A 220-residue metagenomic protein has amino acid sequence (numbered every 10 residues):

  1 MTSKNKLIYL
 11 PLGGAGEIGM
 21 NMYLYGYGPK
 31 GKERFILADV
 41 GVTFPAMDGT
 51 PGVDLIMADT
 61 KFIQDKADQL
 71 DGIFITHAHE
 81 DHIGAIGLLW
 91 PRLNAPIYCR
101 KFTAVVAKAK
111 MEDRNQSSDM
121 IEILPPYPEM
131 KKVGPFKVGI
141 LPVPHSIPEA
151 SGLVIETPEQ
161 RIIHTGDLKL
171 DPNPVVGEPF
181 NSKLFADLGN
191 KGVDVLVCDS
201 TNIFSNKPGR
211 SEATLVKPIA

Functional and structural regions predicted by a protein language model:
T2-F74, H79-A220: His/Asp/Glu-rich metal-coordinating catalytic cores of metallo-dependent phosphodiesterases/hydrolases acting on
